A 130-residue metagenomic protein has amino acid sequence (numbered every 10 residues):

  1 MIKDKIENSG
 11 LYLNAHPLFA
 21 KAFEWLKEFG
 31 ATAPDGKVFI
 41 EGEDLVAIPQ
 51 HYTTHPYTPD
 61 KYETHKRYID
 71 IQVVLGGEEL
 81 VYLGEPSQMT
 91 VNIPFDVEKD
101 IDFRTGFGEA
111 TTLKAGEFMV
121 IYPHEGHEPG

Functional and structural regions predicted by a protein language model:
M1-I48, P56-T64: A short, N-terminal "cap"/entry segment at the start of jelly-roll beta-barrel domains of the cupin/DSBH fold
D44, Y68, E78, E117-F118 (+1 more regions): Structural motif
A47-P49, V73-V74, V81, M119-I121: Short hydrophobic-aromatic micro-motifs
Q50-H65, D96-F107, E125: Short acidic (Asp/Glu) patches
P56, M89-N92, P129: A short local loop/turn or secondary-structure capping micro-motif enriched for an aromatic residue
R67-I69, V73-M89, F95-I101: Glycine- and acidic-residue-biased ligand/ion/polar-headgroup-sensing regions
I69-V73, A110-T111, F118-M119: His/acidic/aromatic-lined binding-pocket segments of jelly-roll/cupin-type domains and related regulatory beta-sandwich
T112-G130: Conserved metal-binding segment of the jelly-roll/cupin
